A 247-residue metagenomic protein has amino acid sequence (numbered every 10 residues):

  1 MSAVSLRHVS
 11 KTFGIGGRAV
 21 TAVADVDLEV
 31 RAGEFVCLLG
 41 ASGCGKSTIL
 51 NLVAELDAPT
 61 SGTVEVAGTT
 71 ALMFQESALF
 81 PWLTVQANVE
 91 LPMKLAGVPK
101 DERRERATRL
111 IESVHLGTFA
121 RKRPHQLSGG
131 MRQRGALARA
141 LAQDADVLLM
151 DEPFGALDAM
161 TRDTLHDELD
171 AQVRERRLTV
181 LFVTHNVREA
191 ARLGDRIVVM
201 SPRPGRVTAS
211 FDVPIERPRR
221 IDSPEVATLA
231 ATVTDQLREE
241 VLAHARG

Functional and structural regions predicted by a protein language model:
L39-A41: The feature captures the beta-strand-to-loop junction immediately N-terminal to the Walker
A54: Helix-to-loop junction immediately C-terminal to a conserved catalytic motif
L83-E90: Short coil-to-helix segment of the ABC ATPase nucleotide-binding domain corresponding to the Q-loop/switch region
K94, D101-F119, A171: Conserved ABC ATPase "signature" region
R123-L127, M131: Conserved ABC ATPase signature
L137: Hydrophobic anchor residue at the start of the ABC signature
A142-D146: A short, proline-enriched helix->beta-strand linker immediately N-terminal to the Walker B motif in ABC-type P-loop
